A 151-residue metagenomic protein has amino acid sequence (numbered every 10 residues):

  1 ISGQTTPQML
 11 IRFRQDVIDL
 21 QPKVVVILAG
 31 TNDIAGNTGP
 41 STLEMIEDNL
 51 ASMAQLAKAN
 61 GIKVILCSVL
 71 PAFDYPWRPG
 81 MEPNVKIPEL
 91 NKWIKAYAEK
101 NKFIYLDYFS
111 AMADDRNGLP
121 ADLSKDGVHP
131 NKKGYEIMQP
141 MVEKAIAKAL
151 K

Functional and structural regions predicted by a protein language model:
I1-T5: A short beta-strand-loop structural module common to alpha/beta enzyme folds
Q8-K151: Alpha-helical cap/lid subdomain in secreted, periplasmic, or secretory-pathway luminal O-acyl-processing enzymes
